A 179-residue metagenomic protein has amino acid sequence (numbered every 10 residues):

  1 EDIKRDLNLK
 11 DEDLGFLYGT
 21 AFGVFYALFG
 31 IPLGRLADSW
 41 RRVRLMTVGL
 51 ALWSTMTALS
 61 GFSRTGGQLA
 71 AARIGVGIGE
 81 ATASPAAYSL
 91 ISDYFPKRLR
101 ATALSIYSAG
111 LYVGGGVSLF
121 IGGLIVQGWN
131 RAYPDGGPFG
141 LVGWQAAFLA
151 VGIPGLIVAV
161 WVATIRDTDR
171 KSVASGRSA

Functional and structural regions predicted by a protein language model:
D2, I31-R35, L124: Membrane-interface helix termini in secondary transporters
D2-L28: Extracellular/periplasmic helix-loop-helix junction of adjacent transmembrane segments in MFS-like secondary
N8, R41, F62-Q68, G79 (+1 more regions): Helix-breaking motifs and short loop linkers at transmembrane-helix boundaries and internal kinks in secondary membrane
F22-I31, A81, G115-G116: Residue-level signature of mid-helix packing/kink "hotspots" within the transmembrane helices of 12-pass Major
L28-G67: Conserved MFS/SLC helix-loop-helix module at the cytosolic interface between two early adjacent transmembrane helices
A71-L111: Cytoplasmic helix-loop-helix junction between adjacent transmembrane helices in 12-TM secondary transporters
Y107, L111-R166: Helix-loop-helix hairpin linking two adjacent transmembrane segments in secondary transporters
R166-A179: Flexible cytoplasmic inter-helical loops of multi-pass small-molecule transporters
